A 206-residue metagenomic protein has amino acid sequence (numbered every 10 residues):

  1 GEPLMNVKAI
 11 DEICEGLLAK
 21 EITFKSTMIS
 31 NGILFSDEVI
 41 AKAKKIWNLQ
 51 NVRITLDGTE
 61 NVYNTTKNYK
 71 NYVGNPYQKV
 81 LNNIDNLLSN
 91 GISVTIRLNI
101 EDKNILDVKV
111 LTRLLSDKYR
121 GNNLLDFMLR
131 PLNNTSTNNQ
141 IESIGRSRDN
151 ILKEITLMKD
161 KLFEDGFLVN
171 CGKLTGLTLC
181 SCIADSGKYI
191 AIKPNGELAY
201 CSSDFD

Functional and structural regions predicted by a protein language model:
G1, S203-D206: Short, intrinsically disordered, charge-balanced linker/junction segments flanking boundaries in proteins
G1, S26-S30, F127-N134: Extended hydrophobic secondary-structure segments that form protein cores and membrane-embedded regions
P3-N51, T55-V62, K70-K79, L98-R113: Canonical radical SAM enzyme core domain
N61-G187, A191-L198, F205: Radical SAM enzyme [4Fe-4S]-AdoMet core and its adjacent flexible, acidic and glycine-rich loops/tails across
